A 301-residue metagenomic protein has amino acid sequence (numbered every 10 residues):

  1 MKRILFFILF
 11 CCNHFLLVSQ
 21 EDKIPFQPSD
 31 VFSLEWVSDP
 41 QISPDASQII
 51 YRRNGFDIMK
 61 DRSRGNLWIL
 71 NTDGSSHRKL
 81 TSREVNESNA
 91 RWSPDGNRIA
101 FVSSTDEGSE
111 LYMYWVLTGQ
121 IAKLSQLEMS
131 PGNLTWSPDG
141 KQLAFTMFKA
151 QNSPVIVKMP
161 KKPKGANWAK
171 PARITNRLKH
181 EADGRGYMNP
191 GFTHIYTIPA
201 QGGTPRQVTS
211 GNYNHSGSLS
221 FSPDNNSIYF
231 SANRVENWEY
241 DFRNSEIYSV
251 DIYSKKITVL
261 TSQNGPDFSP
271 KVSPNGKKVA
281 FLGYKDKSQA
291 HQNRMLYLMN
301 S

Functional and structural regions predicted by a protein language model:
M1-D22: Bacterial Sec-dependent N-terminal signal peptides
Q20-V37, R62, L70-N86, S103 (+7 more regions): Multi-bladed beta-propeller domains
S29-G65, P190: Beta-strand-rich domains and repeat architectures in extracellular enzymes and scaffolds, especially beta-propellers
L34-I49, E84-A100, I121, E128-L143 (+5 more regions): Conserved beta-propeller blade repeats
G55-M59, T105-G108, A150-S153, V235-W238 (+1 more regions): Short glycine/acidic-enriched loop and turn motifs that connect beta-strands
R64-G65, F148-Y196, F242-S245: Predominantly five- to eight-bladed beta-propeller fold
N66-I69, S93: Small beta-barrel nucleic-acid-binding modules, principally OB-folds
D95-G96, V102-D106, V116-L117, F148-A150: Beta-hairpin (beta-strand-turn-beta-strand) motif
